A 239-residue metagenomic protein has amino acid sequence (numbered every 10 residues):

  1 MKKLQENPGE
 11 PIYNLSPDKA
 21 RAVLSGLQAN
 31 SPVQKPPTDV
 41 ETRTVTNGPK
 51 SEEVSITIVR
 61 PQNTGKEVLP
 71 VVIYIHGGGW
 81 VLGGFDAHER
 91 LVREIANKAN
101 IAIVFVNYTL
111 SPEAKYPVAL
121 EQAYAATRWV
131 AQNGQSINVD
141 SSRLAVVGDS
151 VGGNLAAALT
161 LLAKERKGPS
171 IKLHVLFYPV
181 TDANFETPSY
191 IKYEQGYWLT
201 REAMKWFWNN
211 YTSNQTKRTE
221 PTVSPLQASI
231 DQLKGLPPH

Functional and structural regions predicted by a protein language model:
K2-K35, D39-H239: Alpha/beta-hydrolase superfamily serine-hydrolase fold, recognizing
